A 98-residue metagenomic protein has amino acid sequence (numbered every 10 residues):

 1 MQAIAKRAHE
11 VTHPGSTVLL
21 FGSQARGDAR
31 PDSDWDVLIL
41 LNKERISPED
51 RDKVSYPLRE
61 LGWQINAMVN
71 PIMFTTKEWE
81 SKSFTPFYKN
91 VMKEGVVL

Functional and structural regions predicted by a protein language model:
M1-L19, A25-P31, N42-L98: Catalytic core of pol beta-like nucleotidyltransferases
W35-L40: Short beta-strand->loop micro-motif that forms the acidic, two-metal-ion catalytic signature in nucleotide-processing
